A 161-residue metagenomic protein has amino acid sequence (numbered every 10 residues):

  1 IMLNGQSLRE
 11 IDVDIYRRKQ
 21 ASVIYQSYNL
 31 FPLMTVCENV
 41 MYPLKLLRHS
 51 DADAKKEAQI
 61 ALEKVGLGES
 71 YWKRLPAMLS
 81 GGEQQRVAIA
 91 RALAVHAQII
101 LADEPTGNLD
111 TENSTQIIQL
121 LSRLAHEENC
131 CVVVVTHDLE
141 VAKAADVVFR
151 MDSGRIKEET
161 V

Functional and structural regions predicted by a protein language model:
I1-I15: ABC ATPase NBD Q-loop/coupling interface
M34-M41: Short coil-to-helix segment of the ABC ATPase nucleotide-binding domain corresponding to the Q-loop/switch region
A52-S70: Conserved ABC ATPase "signature" region
L75-L79, E83-Q85: Conserved ABC ATPase signature
I89: Hydrophobic anchor residue at the start of the ABC signature
H96: Conserved catalytic motifs of ABC-family nucleotide-binding domains
I100-D103: Catalytic Walker B motif of ABC-type/P-loop ATPase nucleotide-binding domains
